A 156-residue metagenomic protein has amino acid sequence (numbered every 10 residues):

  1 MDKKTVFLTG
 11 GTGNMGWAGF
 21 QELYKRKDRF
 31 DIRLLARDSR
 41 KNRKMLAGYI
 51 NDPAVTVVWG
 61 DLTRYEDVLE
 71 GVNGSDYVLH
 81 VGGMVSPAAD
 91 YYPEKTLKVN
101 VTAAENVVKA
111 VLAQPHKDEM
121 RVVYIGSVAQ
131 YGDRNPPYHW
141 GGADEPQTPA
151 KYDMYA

Functional and structural regions predicted by a protein language model:
K4-R26: N-terminal Rossmann NAD(P)H-binding glycine-rich loop of SDR-like oxidoreductase domains
T5, R29-I32, E119-R121: Residues at the starts of beta-strands that form the adenosine-phosphate
T9, L35, V78-M84, V122-V128: SDR active-site strand-loop-helix element
D28-K41: Conserved glycine-rich Rossmann-like NAD(P)H-binding loop of the short-chain dehydrogenase/reductase
N42-A54: Short, conserved SAM-binding/catalytic segment of Class I S-adenosyl-L-methionine-dependent methyltransferases
N51, T56-V99: NAD(P)H-binding glycine-rich loop region in Rossmannoid oxidoreductase-like domains and their noncatalytic homologs
E94, K98-E105, M120: Conserved internal alpha-helix in NAD(P)-dependent oxidoreductase domains
E105-M154: Conserved Rossmann-fold NAD(P)-dependent oxidoreductase catalytic core, especially the SDR/UDP-sugar
